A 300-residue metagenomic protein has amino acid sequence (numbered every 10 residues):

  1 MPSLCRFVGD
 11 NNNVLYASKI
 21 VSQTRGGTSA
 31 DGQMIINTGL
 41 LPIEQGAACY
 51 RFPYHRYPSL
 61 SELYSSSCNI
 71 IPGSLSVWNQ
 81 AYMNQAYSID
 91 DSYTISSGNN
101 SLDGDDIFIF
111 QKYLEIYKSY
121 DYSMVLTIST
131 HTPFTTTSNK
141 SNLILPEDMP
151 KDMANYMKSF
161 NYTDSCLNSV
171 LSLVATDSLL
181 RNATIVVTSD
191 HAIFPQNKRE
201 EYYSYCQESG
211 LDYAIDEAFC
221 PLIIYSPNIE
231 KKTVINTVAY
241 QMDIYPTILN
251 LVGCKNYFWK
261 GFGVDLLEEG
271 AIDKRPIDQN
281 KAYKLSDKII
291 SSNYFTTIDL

Functional and structural regions predicted by a protein language model:
M1-K151, K158, S165, V264-L266: Active-site-proximal alpha/beta segments of enzymes that process anionic O-linked groups
M1-S3, F7-V8, Y64, Y122-I128 (+6 more regions): Beta-strand elements within well-structured catalytic alpha/beta cores of enzymes that handle phosphate/sulfate esters
S29, Y64-S66, Y117-S119, L179-L180 (+2 more regions): Extracellular/periplasmic catalytic domains that process cell-envelope and extracellular macromolecules
A30-D31, R181, T188-N228: Histidine-centered active-site microenvironments of extracellular/periplasmic hydrolases and transferases
Q45, T132-T135, I193-K198, D273: Secretory-pathway/luminal and periplasmic proteins that interact with or process carbohydrate-rich
A48-R51, Y156-M157, S209-G210, E230-A239: Active-site rim elements
Q80, S178, P227-L300: Membrane-interface soluble catalytic domains
N139-N142, Y162-D177, F219: Active-site neighborhood of glycoside hydrolase catalytic domains
